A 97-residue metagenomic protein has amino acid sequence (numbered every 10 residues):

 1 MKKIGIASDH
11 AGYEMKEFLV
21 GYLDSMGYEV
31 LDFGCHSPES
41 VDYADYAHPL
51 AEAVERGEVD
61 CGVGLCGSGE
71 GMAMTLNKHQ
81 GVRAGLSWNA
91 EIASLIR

Functional and structural regions predicted by a protein language model:
K3-I4, V59-G62, G81-R83: Short active-site oxyanion
G5-A7, A11-E14, A90-R97: C-terminal binding/interaction regions
E14-M26: Short, solvent-exposed amphipathic alpha-helices that sit in or adjacent to ligand/effector-binding or catalytic
K16-F18, V41-D45, M74-T75: Short, well-ordered secondary-structure micro-motifs
E29-S40: A short beta-strand-loop structural module common to alpha/beta enzyme folds
D45-H48, S87-N89: Charged helix-capping and loop-helix junction motifs
Y46-G64, S68: Short, structured active-site "lid" loops
G64-R97: Mid-chain, well-packed structural core segment of small domains
